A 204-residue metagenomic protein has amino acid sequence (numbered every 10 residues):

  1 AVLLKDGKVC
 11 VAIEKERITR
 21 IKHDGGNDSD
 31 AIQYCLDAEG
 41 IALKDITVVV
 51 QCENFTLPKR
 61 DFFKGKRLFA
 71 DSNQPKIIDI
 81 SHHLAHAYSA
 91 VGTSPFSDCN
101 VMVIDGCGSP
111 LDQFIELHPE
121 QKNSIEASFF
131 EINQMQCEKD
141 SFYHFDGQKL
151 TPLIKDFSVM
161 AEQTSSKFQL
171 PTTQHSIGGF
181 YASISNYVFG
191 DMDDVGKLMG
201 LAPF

Functional and structural regions predicted by a protein language model:
V2-F204: Short acidic/glycine-rich loops and adjacent helix/strand connectors that line catalytic pockets where negatively
